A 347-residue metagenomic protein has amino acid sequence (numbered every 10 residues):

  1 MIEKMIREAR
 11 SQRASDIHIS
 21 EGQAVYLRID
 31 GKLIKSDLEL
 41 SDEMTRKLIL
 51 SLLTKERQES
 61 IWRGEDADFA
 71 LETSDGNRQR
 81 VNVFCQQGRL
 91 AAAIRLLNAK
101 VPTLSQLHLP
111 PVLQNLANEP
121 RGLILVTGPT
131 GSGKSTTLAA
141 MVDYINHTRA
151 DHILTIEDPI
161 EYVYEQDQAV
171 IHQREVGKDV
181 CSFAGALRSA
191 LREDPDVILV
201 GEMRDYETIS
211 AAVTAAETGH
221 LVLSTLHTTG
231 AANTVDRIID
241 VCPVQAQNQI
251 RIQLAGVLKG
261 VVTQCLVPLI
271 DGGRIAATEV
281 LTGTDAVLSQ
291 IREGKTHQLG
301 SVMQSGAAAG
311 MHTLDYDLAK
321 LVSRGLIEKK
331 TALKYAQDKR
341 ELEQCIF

Functional and structural regions predicted by a protein language model:
M1-F347: Short, flexible helix-loop junctions that flank or precede catalytic/ligand sites
